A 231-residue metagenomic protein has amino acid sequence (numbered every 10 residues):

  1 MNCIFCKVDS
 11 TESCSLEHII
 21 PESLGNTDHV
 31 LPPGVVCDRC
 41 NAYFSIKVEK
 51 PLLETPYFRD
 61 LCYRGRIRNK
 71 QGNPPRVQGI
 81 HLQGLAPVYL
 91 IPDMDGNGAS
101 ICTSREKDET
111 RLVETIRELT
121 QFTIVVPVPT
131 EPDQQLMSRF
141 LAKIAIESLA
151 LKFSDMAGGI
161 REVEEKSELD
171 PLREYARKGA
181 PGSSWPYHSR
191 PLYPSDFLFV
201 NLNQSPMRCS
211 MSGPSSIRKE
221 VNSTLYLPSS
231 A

Functional and structural regions predicted by a protein language model:
M1, E17-H18, T130: Generic alpha-helix detector with strongest preference for long hydrophobic helices that associate with membranes
M1-N2, N41: Cys/His-rich short segments
N2, S15, V36: The −1 position to Zn-ligating cysteines in a subset of zinc-ribbon hairpins
I4-K7, D38: Cys/His/Pro-rich metal-binding microdomains
V8-V30: Histidine-centered nuclease catalytic patch
T27-A231: Alpha-helical structural context detector biased toward long hydrophobic helices
